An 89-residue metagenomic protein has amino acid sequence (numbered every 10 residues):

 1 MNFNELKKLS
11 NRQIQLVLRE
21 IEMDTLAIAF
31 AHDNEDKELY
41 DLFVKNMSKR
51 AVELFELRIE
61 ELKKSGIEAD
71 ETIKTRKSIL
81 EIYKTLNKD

Functional and structural regions predicted by a protein language model:
M1-D89: General marker for long, soluble alpha-helical cores
